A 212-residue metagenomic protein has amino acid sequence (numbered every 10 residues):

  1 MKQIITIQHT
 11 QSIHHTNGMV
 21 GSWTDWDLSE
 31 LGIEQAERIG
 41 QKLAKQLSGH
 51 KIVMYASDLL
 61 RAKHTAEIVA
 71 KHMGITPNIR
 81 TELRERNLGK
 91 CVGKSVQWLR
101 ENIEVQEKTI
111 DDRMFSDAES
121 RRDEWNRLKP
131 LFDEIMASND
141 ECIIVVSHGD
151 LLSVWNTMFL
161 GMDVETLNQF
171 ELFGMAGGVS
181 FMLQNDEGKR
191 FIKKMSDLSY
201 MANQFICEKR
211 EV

Functional and structural regions predicted by a protein language model:
M1-I5: Extreme N-terminal starter segment of soluble prokaryotic enzymes
I7-T76: Active-site-proximal alpha-helix that buttresses catalytic centers in soluble enzyme cores
T10, G149, L198: Active-site metal-binding loops of divalent metal-dependent hydrolases
Q46-H50, I135-C142: Glycine-rich phosphate-binding loop signature in dinucleotide/nucleotide-binding domains
H50-E82, E104, L183-V212: Conserved histidine-centered catalytic loops in small-molecule metabolism enzymes
A56-S57, N126, V146-S147: Short beta-strand scaffold positions
A70-K129, S196, Q204, V212: Phosphate-handling substructures
D163-F191: Domain-level recognition of soluble alpha/beta enzyme cores, biased toward histidine phosphatases/phosphomutases
